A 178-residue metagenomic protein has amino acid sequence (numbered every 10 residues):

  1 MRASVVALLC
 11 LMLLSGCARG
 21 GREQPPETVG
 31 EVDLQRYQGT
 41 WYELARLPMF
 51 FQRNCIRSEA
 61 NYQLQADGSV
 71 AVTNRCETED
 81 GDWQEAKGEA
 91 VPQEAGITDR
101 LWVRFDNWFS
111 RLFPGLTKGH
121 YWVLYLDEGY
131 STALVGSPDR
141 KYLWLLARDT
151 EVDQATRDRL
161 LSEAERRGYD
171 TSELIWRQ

Functional and structural regions predicted by a protein language model:
M1-S15: Sec-dependent bacterial lipoprotein signal peptides
L13-Q178: A beta-rich soluble binding module of mature secreted/lumenal proteins
